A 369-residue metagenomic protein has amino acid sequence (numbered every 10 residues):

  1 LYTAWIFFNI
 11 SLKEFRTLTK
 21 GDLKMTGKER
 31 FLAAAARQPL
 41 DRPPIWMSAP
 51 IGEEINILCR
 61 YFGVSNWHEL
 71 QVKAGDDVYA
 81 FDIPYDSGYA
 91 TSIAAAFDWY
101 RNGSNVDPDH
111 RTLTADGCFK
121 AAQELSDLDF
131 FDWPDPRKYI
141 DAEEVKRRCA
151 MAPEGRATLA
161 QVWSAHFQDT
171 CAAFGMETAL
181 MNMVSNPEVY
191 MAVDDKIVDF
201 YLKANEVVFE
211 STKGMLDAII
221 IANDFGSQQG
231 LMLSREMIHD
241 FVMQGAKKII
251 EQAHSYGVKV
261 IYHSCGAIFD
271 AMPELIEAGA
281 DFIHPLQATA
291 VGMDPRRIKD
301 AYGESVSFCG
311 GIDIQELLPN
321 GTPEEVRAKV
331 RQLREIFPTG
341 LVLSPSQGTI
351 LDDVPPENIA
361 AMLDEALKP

Functional and structural regions predicted by a protein language model:
L12, L18-S65, D107-T114, F130-P369: Active-site loop segments of alpha/beta catalytic cores
W46-E54, V78-S87: Ligand-binding clamshell of periplasmic/extracellular solute-binding protein-like
W67-D82: Catalytic domains of carbohydrate-active enzymes, especially glycoside hydrolases
I83-I93, R137, W163-A165: Short, glycine/charge-rich beta-strand/loop segments that flank catalytic centers and engage negatively charged groups
G88-P134, G155: A contiguous, low-structure linker/loop signature
